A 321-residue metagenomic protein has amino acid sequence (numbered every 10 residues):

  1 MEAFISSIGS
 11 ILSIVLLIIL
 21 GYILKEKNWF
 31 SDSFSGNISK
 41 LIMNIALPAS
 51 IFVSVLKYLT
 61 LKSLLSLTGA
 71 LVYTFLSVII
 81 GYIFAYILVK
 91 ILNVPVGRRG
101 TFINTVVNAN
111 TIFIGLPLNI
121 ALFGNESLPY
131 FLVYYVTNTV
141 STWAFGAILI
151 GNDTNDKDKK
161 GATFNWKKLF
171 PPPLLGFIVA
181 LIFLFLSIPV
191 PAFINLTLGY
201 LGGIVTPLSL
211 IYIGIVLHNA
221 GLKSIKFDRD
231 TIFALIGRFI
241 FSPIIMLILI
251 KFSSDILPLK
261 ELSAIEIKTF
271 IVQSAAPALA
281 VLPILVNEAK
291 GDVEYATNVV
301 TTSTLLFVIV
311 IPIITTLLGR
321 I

Functional and structural regions predicted by a protein language model:
M1-I321: Alpha-helical transmembrane segments of multi-pass small-molecule/ion transporters
